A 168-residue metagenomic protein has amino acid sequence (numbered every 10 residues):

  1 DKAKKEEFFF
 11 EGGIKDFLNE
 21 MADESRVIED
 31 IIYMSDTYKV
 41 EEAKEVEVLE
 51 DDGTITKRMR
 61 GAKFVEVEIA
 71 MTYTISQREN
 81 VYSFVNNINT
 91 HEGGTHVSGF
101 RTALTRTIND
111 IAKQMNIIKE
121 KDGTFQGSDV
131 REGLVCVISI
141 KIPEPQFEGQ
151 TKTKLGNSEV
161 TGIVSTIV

Functional and structural regions predicted by a protein language model:
D1-Q150: GHKL/Histidine-kinase-like ATPase module
N89-E92, G156, V160: Flexible beta-alpha connector loops of hexameric P-loop NTPases
T153: Residue microenvironments linked to proteolytic maturation and disulfide-stabilized extracellular modules
S158-V168: Long, non-coiled-coil amphipathic alpha-helical linker/lever segments that couple catalytic cores to other domains
